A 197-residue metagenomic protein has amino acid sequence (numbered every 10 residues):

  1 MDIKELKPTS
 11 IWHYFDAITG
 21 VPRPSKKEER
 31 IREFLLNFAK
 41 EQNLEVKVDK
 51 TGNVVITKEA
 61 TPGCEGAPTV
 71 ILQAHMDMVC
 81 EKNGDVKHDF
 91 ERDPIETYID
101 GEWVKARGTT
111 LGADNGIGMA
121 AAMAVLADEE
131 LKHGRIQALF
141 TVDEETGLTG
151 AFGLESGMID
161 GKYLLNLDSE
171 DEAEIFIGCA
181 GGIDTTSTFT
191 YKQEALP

Functional and structural regions predicted by a protein language model:
I3-E102: Acidic/His- and Gly-rich active-site-bordering loop/insert found across diverse amide/peptide-bond hydrolases
D16-G20, P24, K40-L44, A127-H133 (+3 more regions): Generic secondary-structure signature for well-ordered alpha-helical cores
V21, S25, K105-D114, E174-F176: Flexible, glycine/proline-enriched loop segments at strand-loop-helix junctions that form or flank small-ligand binding
Q42, T57-E59, V125, G150-G153: A generic local structural motif
K58, A74, I99, G108 (+2 more regions): Pocket-edge structural micro-motifs
C64-F140, E145, F152-K162: Active-site metal-coordination/substrate-binding segment of hydrolases, especially metallo-dependent peptidases
R135-P197: Fold-level recognition of mixed alpha/beta catalytic cores in primary-metabolism enzymes, strongest
